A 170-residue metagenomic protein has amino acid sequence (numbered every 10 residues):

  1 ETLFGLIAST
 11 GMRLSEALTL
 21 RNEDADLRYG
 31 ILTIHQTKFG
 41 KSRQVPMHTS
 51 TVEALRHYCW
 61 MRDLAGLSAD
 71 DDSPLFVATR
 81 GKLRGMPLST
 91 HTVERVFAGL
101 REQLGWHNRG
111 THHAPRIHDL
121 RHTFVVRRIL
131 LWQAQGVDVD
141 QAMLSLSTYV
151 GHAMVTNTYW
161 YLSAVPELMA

Functional and structural regions predicted by a protein language model:
E1-A170: Conserved catalytic core of the tyrosine transesterase superfamily
